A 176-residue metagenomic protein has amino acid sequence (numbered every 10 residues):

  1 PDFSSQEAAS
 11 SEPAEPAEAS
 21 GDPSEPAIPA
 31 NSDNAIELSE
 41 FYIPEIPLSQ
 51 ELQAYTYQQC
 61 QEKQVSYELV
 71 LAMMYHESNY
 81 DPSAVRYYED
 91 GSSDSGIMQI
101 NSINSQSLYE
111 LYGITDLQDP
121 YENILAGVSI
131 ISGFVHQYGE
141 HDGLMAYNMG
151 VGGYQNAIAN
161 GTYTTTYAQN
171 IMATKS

Functional and structural regions predicted by a protein language model:
P1-Y57, S176: N-terminal export signals and maturation junctions of secreted/periplasmic proteins
A35-S176: Catalytic glycan-binding domains that act on GlcNAc-containing polysaccharides
